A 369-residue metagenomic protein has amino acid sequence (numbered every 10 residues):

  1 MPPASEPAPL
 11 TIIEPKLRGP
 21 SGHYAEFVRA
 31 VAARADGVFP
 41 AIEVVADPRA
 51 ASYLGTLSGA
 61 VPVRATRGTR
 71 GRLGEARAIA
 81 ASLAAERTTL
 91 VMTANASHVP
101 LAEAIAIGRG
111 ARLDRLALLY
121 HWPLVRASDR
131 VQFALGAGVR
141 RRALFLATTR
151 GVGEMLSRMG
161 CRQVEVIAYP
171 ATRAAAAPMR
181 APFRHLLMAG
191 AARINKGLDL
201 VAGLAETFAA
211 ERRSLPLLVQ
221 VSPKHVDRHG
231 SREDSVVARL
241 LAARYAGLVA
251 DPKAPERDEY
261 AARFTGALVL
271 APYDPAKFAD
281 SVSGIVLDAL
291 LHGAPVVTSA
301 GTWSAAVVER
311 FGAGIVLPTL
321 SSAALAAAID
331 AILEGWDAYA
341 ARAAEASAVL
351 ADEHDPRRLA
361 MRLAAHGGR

Functional and structural regions predicted by a protein language model:
A4-S21, M188-A189: Nucleotide-activated donor-dependent transferases that construct or modify glycoconjugates
T11-I13, A177-K196, A202-E206, L217-V219: Conserved donor-binding/catalytic core segment of Leloir-type glycosyltransferases
E14-F27, I194-K196: A short, glycine/small-residue-rich beta-strand->loop->alpha-helix junction that serves as a flexible
G22-H23, T319-A326, E334-G367: A charged, aromatic-enriched C-terminal amphipathic alpha-helix characteristic of glycosyltransferases across folds
W122-L124, G151-V152, V166-A176, P223-H225 (+1 more regions): Short beta-strand->alpha-helix junction loop in the catalytic core of nucleotide-activated group-transfer enzymes
V125-V164, R173: A short, active-site helix/loop in glycosyltransferases that binds the activated sugar's phosphate group
P223, S231-A261, L268: Nucleotide-activated donor-binding/catalytic signature segment of Leloir-type glycosyltransferases, i.e., the conserved
A271-L287, T298-G301, A305-A306: Nucleotide-sugar-dependent
